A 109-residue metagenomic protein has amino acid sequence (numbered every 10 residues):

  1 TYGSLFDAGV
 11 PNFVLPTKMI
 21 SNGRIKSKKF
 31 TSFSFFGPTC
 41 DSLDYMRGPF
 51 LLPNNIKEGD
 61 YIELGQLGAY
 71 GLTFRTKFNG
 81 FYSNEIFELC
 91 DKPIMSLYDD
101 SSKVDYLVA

Functional and structural regions predicted by a protein language model:
T1-A109: Charged (often Lys/Glu-rich) extended helix/loop segments that serve as interaction or gating elements
